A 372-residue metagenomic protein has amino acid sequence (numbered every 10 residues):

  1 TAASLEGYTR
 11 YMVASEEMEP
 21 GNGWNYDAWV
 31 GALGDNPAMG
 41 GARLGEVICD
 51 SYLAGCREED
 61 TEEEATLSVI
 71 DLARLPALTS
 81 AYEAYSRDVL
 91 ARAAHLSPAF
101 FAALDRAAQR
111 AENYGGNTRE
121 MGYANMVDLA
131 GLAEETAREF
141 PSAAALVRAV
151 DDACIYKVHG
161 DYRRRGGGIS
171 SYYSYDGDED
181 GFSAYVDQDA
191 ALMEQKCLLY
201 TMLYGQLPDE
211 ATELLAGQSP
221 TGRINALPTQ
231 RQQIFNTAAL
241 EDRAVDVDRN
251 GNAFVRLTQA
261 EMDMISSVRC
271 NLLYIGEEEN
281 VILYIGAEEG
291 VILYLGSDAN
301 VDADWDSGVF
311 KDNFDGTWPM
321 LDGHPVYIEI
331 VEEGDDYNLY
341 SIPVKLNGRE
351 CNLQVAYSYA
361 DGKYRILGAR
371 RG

Functional and structural regions predicted by a protein language model:
T1-G372: Terminal, contiguous helix-loop blocks that mediate binding/assembly
